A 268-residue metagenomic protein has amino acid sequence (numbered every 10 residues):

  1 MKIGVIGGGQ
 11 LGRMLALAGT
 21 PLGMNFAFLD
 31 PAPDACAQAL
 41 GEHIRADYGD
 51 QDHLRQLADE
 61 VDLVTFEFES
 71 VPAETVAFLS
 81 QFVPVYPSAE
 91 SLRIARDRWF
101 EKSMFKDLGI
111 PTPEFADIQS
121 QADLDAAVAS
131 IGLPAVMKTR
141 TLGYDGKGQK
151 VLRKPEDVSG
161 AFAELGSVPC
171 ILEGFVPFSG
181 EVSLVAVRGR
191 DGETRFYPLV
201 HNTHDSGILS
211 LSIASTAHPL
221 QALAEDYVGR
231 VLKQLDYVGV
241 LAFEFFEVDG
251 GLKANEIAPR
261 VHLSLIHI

Functional and structural regions predicted by a protein language model:
M1-F100, D107, A122: ATP-binding N-terminal substructure of ATP-dependent carboxylate-amine bond-forming enzymes
F26, V85, F196, K253-A254: Hydrophobic/aromatic residues located in beta-strands of well-ordered beta-sheets within soluble catalytic
L29, F66, M137, E173 (+2 more regions): Active-site flanking residues adjacent to catalytic metal/cofactor-binding acidic residues
A32, E69, R140, F175 (+4 more regions): Anionic group-transfer/hydrolysis microenvironments
I94-S183, V187-Q234: Active-site nucleotide/adenylate-binding loops and adjacent lid/helix of ATP-dependent enzymes
D236-S264: Conserved metal-phosphate-binding beta-hairpin within the catalytic cores of diverse ATP-dependent phosphoryl-transfer
I266-I268: Conserved small/polar residues in nucleotide/adenosyl-binding loops
